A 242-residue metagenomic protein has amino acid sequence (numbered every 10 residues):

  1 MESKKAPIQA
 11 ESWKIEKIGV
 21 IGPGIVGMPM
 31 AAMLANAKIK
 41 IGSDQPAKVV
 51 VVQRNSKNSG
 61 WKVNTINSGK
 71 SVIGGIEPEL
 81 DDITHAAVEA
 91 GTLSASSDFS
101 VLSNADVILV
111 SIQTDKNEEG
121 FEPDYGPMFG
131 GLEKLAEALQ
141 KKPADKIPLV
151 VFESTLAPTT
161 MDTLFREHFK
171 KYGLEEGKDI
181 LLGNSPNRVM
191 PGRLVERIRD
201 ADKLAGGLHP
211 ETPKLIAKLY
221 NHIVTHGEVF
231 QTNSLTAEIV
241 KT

Functional and structural regions predicted by a protein language model:
M1-T242: Structural/interface elements that position substrates and couple domains in central-metabolism enzymes
